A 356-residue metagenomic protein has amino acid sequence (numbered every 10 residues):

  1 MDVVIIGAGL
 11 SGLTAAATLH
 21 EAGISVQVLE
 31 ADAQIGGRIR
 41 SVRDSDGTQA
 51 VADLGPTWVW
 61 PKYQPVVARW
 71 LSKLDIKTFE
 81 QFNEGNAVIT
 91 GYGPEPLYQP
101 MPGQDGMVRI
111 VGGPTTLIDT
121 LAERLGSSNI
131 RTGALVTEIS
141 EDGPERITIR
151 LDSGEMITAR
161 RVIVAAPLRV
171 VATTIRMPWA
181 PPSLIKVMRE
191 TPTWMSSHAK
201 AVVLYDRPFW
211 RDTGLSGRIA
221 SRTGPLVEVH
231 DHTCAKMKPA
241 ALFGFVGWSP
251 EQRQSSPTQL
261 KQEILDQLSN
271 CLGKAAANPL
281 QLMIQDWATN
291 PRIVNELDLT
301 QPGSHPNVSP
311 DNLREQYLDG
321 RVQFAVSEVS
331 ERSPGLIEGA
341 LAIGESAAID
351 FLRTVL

Functional and structural regions predicted by a protein language model:
D2-V28: N-terminal Rossmann-like FAD-binding beta1-loop-alpha1 element of flavoenzymes
V4-I6, L29, M156-V171: Short hydrophobic core segments
S11-T14, A22, I157, T213-L215 (+1 more regions): Conserved flavin/dinucleotide-binding core of flavoenzymes
H20-D46: Glycine-rich FAD pyrophosphate-binding loop
T57-G85: N-terminal FAD cofactor-binding segment of flavoenzymes
T57-Q64, P102-T120, S256-T258: Short beta-strand to alpha-helix junction loop
T132-I147: A conserved short coil-to-beta-strand element within the FAD-binding core of flavoproteins
V164-L184: Flavin (primarily FAD) binding-site architecture
